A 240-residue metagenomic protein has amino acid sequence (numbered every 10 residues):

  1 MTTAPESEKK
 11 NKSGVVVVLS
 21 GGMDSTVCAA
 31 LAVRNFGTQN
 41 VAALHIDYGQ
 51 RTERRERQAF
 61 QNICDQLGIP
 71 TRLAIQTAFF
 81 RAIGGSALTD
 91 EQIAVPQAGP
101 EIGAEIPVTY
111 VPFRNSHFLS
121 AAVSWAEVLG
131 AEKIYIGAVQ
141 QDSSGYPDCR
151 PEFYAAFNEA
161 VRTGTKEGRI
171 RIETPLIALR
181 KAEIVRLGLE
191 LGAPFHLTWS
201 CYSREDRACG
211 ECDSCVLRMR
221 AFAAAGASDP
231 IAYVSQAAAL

Functional and structural regions predicted by a protein language model:
T2-G192: ATP-dependent adenylation/nucleotidyltransferase module used to activate substrates
G37, P194, L217-R220: Short functional micro-motifs and their immediate structural scaffolds
D142, F222-A223: Glycine-rich nucleotide phosphate-binding loop and flanking beta-alpha elements of Rossmann-like dinucleotide-binding
T165, A223-G226: Short amphipathic alpha-helical interaction/hinge segments
P175, D206, P230-Y233: Residue-level signal for alpha-helical context at structural boundaries
G192-T198: A short alpha-helix-loop-beta-strand transition element characteristic of N-terminal alpha/beta dinucleotide-binding
W199-R220: Local cysteine-cluster metal-coordination motifs and their immediate loop/turn environment, predominantly Fe-S cluster
A225-L240: Short microdomains enriched in Cys/His and/or Lys/Arg
